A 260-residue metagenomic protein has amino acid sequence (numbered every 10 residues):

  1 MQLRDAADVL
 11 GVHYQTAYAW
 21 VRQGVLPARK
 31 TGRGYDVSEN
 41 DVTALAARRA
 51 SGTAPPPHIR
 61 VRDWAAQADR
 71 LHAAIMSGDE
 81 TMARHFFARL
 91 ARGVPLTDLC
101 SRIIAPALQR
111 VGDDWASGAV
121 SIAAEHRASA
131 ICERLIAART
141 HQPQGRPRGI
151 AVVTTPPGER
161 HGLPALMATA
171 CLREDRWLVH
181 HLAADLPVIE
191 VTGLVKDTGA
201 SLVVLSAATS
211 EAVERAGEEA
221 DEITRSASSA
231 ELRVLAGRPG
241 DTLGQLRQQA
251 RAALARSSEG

Functional and structural regions predicted by a protein language model:
L3-R4: Residues within the helices of the helix-turn-helix
D8-V9, Y14-P143: Long amphipathic alpha-helical segments
G118, R134-G260: C-terminal regulatory/effector modules of DNA-binding transcriptional regulators
